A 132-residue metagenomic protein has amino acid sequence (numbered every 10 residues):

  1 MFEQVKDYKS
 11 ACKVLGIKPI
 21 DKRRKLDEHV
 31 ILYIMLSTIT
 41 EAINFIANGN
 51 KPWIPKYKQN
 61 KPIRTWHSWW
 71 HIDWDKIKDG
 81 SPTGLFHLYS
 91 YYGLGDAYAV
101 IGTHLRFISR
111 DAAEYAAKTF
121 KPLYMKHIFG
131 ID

Functional and structural regions predicted by a protein language model:
M1-I31: Charge-rich, low-complexity N-terminal segments
F2, A11-C12, L26, A42 (+3 more regions): Extended hydrophobic/Leu-rich segments
K6, G16, N48-G49, F120 (+1 more regions): Short, flexible coil/linker elements and helix-boundary hinge sites characteristic of intrinsically disordered
I39: Polar interaction faces of repeat-based domains
A47-I63: Extended, charge-rich alpha-helical interface modules
K61-G102: Short aromatic-glycine-(Arg/Gly/Cys) micro-motifs in beta-strand/loop hairpins
S90-D132: Short, compact, well-ordered microdomains
